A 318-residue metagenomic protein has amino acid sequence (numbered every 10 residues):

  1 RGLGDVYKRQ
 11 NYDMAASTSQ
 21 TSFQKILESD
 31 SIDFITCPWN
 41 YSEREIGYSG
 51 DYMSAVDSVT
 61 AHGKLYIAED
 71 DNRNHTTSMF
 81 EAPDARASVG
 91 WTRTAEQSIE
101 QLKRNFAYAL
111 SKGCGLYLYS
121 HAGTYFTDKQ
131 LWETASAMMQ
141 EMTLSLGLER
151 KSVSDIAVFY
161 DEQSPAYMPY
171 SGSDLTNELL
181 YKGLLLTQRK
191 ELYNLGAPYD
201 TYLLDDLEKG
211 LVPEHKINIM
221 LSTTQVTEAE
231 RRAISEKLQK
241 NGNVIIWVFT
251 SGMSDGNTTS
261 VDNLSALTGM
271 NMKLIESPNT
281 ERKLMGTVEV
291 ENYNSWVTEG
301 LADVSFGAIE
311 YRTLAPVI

Functional and structural regions predicted by a protein language model:
R1, Q10, S29-I318: Carbohydrate-binding surfaces of carbohydrate-active enzymes
V6: Active-site loops and adjacent core secondary-structure elements that bind or stabilize anionic groups
Y12-L27, L211-V212: Distinct, well-ordered alpha-helical segments
